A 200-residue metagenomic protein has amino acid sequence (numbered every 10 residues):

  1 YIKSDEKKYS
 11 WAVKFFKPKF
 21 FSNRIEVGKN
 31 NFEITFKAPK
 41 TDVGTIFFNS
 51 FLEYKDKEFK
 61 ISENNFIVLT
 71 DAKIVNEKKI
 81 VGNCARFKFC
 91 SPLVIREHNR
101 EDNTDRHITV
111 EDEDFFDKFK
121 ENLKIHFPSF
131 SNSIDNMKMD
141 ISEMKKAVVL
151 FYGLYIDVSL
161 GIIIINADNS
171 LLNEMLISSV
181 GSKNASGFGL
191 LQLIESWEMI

Functional and structural regions predicted by a protein language model:
Y1-I200: RNA-interacting cores
